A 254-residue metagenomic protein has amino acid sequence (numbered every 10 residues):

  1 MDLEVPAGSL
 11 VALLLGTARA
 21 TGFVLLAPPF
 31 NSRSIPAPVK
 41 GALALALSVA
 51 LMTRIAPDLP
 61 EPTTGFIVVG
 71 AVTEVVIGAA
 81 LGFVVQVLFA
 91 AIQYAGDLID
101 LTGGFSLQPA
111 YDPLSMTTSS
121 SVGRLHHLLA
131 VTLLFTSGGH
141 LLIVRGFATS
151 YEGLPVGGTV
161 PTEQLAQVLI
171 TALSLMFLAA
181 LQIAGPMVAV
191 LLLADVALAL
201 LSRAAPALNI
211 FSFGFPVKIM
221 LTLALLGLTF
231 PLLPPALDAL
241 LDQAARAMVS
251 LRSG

Functional and structural regions predicted by a protein language model:
M1-G254: Hydrophobic alpha-helical segments and their helix-loop boundaries in membrane and membrane-proximal proteins
